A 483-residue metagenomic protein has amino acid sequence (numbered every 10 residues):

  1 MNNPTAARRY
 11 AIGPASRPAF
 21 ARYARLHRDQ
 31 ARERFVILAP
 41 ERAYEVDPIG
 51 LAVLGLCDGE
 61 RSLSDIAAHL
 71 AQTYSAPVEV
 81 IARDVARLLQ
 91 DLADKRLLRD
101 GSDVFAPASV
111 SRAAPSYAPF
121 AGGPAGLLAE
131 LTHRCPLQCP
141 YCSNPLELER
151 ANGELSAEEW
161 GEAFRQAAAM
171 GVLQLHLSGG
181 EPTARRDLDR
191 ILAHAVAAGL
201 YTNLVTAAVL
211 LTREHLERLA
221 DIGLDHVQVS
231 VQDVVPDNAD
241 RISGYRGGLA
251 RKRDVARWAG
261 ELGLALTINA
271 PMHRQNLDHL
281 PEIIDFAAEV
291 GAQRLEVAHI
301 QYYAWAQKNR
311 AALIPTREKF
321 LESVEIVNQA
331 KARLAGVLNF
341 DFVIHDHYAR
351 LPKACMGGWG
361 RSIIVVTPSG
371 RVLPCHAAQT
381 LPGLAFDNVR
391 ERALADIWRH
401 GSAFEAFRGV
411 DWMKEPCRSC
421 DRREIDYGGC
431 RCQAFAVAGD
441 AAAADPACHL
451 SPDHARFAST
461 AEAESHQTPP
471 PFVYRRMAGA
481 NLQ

Functional and structural regions predicted by a protein language model:
M1-L56, V473-Q483: Acidic, low-complexity/disordered tracts enriched in E/D and polar residues
R8, R42-L127: Long, charge-rich, low-complexity alpha-helical segments
R42, L146-E154, R241-R246, R310-P315 (+1 more regions): Short glycine-enriched, charge-decorated loop/helix-capping segments at active-site entrances that position
T73, D91, A106-H226: Conserved alpha-helical substructure of the radical SAM core
V85, W160, L188, T212 (+3 more regions): Aromatic/hydrophobic pocket-lining residues that form the small-molecule binding cavity in soluble enzyme cores
A86-S111, R371-W398, F404: A broadly conserved sequence feature marking short terminus-proximal activation segments in nucleic acid-centric
Y201, E217, D221-H226, S230-V372 (+1 more regions): Radical SAM enzyme [4Fe-4S]-AdoMet core and its adjacent flexible, acidic and glycine-rich loops/tails across
Q379-Q483: Flexible mid-to-C-terminal extensions adjoining Fe-S/redox cofactors in radical SAM and related proteins
